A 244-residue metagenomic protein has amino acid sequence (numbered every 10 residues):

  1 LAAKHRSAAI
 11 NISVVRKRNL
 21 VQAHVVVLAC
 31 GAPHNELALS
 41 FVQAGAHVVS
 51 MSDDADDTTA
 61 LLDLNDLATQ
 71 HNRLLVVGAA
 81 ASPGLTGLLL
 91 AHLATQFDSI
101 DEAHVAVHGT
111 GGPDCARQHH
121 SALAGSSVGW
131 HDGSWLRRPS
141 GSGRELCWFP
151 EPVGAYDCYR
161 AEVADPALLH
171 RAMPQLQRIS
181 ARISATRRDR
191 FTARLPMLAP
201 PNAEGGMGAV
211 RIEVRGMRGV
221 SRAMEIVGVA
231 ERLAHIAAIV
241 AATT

Functional and structural regions predicted by a protein language model:
H5-A60: NAD(P)H-binding glycine-rich loop region in Rossmannoid oxidoreductase-like domains and their noncatalytic homologs
S50, L75-V77, V105, A181: General beta-strand structural signal in soluble alpha/beta enzymes
S52-L75: Rossmann-fold NAD(P)-binding glycine/threonine-rich loop
D54-T59, A81-L85, T110-P113: Short gly/pro/ser/thr-enriched loop/turn and capping motifs at secondary-structure boundaries
L75-A94, T244: Short alpha-helices
L85-L89, D165, I236-A241: Catalytic-loop motifs flanking and including active-site residues across diverse enzymes
T95-E225: Active-site-lining helix/loop region of Rossmann-like oxidoreductase modules
I226-A242: Low-complexity, glycine/alanine/valine/leucine- and proline-rich hydrophobic stretches
